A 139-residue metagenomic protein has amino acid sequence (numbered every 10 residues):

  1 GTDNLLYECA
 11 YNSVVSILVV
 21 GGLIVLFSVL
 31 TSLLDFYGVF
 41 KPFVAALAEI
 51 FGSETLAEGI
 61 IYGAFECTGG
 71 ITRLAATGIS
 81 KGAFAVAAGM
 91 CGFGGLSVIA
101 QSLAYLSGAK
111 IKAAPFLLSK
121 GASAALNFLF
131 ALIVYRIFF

Functional and structural regions predicted by a protein language model:
G1-N12: Intrinsically disordered, low-complexity non-transmembrane regions of multi-pass membrane transporters
A10-A85: Transmembrane helical segments that form the transport core of multi-pass membrane transport proteins
S80-F139: C-terminal transmembrane helix pair
